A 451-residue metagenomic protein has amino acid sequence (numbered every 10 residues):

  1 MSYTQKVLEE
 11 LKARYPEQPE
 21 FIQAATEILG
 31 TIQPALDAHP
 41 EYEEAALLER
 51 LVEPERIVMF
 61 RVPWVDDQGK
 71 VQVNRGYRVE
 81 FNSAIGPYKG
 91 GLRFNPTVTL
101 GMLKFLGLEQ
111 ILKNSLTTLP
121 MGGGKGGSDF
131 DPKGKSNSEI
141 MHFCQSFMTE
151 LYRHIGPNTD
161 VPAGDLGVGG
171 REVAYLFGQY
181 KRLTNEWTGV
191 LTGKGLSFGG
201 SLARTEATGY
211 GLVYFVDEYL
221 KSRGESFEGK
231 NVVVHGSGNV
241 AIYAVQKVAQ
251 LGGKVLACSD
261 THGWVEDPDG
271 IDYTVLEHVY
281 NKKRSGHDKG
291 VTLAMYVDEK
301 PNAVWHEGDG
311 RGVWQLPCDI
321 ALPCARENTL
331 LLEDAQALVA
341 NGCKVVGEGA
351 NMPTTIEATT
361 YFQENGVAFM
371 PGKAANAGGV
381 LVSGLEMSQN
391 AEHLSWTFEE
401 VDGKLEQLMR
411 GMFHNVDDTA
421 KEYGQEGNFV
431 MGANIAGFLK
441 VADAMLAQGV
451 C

Functional and structural regions predicted by a protein language model:
M1-L202, K440-G449: N-terminal ligand-binding/catalytic initiation module
S2-P19, A24, A337-C451: Adenosine-phosphate binding glycine-rich loop
L8-E9, T26, L100, K104-L108 (+13 more regions): Predominant activation on well-ordered alpha-helical scaffold segments within soluble catalytic domains
V52-P54, D67-V71, P120-G122, T188 (+5 more regions): Solvent-exposed alpha-helices and their adjacent loops that cap or buttress functional pockets in soluble metabolic
G69, D165-L166, S201-T208, V233-S237 (+2 more regions): Active-site nucleophile and cofactor-binding loops and adjacent substrate-binding regions of central metabolic enzymes
T159-A163, W187-L191, V234, A257-D260 (+5 more regions): General beta-strand structural signal in soluble alpha/beta enzymes
G200-Q315: Glycine-rich phosphate/diphosphate-binding loop of Rossmann-like nucleotide-binding domains
G263-F369, A374: Rossmann-like adenosine-cofactor binding region
